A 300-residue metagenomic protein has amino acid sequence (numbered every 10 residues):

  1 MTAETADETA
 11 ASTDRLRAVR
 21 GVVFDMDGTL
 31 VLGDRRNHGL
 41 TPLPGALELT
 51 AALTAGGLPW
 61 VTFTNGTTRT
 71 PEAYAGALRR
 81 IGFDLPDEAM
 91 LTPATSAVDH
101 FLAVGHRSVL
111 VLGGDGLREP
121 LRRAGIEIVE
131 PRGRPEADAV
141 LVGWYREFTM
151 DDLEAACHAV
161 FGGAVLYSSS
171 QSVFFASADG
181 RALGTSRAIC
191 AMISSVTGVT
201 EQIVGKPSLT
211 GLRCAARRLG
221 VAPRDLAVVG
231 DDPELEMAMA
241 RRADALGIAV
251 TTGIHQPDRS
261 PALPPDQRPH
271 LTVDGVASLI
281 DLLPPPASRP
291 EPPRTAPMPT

Functional and structural regions predicted by a protein language model:
T2-L40, P44-L58, E72-E88, T95-T300: Asp-based, Mg2+/Mn2+-dependent phosphohydrolase catalytic module
T62-F63: Structural recognition of the conserved hydrophobic beta-strand(s) that form the central parallel beta-sheet of P-loop
G66: Conserved phosphate/oxyanion-binding catalytic-loop motifs
R69: Active-site environment of divalent metal-dependent phosphoester hydrolases
